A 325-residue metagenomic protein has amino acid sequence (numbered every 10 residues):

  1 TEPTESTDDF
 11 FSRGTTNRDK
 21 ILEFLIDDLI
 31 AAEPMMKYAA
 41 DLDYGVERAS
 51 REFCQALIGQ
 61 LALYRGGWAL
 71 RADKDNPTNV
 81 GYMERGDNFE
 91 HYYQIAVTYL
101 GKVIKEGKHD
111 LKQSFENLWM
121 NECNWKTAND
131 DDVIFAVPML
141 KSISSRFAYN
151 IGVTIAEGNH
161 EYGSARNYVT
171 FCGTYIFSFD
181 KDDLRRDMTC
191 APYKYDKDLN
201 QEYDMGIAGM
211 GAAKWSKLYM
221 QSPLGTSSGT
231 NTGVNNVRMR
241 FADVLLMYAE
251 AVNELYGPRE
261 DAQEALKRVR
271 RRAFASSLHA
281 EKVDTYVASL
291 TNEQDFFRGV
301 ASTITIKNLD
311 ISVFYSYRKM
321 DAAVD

Functional and structural regions predicted by a protein language model:
T1-A49, A62-N88, S222, S227-V237 (+2 more regions): Aromatic-anchored glycine-rich loop motif in surface-exposed flexible loops
E2-P3, L57, A136-P138: Generic beta-strand/beta-sheet core signal
R13, D19, Y99-G257, D325: Elongated scaffold/linker segments in the mid-to-C-terminal portions of large proteins
R48-A56, E90, Q94-V97, N129 (+1 more regions): An alpha-helix initiation/capping motif
S50, L57, D130-D131, D182 (+3 more regions): Residues that flank catalytic or metal-binding motifs in active/ligand-binding sites
D87-K105, K267-R271: TPR/TPR-like (Sel1-like) alpha-helical repeat modules
